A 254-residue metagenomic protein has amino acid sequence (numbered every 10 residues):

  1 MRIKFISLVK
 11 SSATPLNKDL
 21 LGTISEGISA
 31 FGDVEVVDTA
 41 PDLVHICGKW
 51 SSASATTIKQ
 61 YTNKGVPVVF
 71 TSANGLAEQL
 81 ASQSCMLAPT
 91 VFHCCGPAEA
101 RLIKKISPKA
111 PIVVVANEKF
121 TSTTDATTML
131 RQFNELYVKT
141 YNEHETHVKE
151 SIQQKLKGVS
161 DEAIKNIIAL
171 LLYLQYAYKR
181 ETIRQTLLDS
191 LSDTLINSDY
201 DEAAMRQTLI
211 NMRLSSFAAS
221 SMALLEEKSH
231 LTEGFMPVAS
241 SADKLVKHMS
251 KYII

Functional and structural regions predicted by a protein language model:
M1-L43: N-terminal pre-catalytic "stem/leader" segment of glycosyltransferase-like enzymes
L16, A116-Y137: A charged, aromatic-enriched C-terminal amphipathic alpha-helix characteristic of glycosyltransferases across folds
V37-A53, P67-T71, E181: Short N-terminal targeting/anchoring amphipathic segment
I46-K64, G75-L80: An aromatic- and histidine-rich active-site surface loop
G75-V91, I106: Membrane-proximal helix-turn-helix segments that form the acceptor-binding/catalytic region of lipid-linked
P89-P97, V113: A short beta-strand/loop micro-motif in the catalytic core of glycosyltransferases that engages the nucleotide-sugar
A100-K119: Helix-loop-beta element that forms the nucleotide-linked donor phosphate-binding surface in glycosyltransferases
T128-I254: Conserved NTP-donor binding/palm subdomain of two-metal-ion nucleotidyltransferases/polymerases, i.e., the charged
